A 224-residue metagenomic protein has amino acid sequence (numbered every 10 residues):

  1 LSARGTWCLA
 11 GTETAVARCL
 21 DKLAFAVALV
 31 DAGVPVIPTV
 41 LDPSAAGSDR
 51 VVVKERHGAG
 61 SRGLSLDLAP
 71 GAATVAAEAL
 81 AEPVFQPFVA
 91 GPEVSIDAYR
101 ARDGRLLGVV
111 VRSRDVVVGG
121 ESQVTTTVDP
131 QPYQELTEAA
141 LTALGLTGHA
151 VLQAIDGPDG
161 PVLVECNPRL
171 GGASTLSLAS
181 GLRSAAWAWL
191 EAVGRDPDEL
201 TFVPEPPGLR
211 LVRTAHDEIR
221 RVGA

Functional and structural regions predicted by a protein language model:
L1-L9: ATP-binding N-terminal substructure of ATP-dependent carboxylate-amine bond-forming enzymes
G5, A32-G33, G145, G194: Glycine-centered loop/turn motif at secondary-structure junctions
C8-A10, G33-P38, A90-G91, P197-V203: A short alpha-helix-loop-beta-strand transition element characteristic of N-terminal alpha/beta dinucleotide-binding
C8-T12, K54, N167: Short beta-strands and strand-loop turn motifs
A15-P92, R100-R105, Q131-Q134: Active-site nucleotide/adenylate-binding loops and adjacent lid/helix of ATP-dependent enzymes
L68-G145, I155-D156, G160-V162, L170: Phosphate-binding site of ATP-dependent enzymes
Q131-A224: ATP-dependent carboxylate activation and anion-phosphoryl transfer catalytic cores that bind Mg-ATP to form
